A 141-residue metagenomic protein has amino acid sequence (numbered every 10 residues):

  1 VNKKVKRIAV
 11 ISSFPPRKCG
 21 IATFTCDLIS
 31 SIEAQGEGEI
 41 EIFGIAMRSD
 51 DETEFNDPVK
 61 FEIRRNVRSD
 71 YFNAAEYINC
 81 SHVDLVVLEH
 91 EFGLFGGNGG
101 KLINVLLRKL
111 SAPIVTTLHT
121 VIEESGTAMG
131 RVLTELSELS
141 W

Functional and structural regions predicted by a protein language model:
V1-K60, S81: N-terminal subdomain of nucleotide-sugar transferases
P15-R17, E91-F95, V121-E124: Short histidine/acidic/glycine/proline-rich micro-motifs that form metal- and phosphate-coordinating active-site loops
I21-F24, D70, N98-L102, A128-M129: Residues at alpha-helix caps and immediate loop-helix transition turns in enzyme cores, especially N- and C-cap
G36-E37, K109-A112: Short helix-capping segments at alpha-helix termini
R48-S49, L118-S125: Short beta-alpha junction loops
F61-I63, A75-G100, P113-T117: Short N-terminal targeting/anchoring amphipathic segment
R65-R68, L94-N98, E124-T127: Acidic-and-aromatic substrate-binding clefts and catalytic sites of carbohydrate-active enzymes
V105-K109, T127-W141: Membrane-proximal helix-turn-helix segments that form the acceptor-binding/catalytic region of lipid-linked
